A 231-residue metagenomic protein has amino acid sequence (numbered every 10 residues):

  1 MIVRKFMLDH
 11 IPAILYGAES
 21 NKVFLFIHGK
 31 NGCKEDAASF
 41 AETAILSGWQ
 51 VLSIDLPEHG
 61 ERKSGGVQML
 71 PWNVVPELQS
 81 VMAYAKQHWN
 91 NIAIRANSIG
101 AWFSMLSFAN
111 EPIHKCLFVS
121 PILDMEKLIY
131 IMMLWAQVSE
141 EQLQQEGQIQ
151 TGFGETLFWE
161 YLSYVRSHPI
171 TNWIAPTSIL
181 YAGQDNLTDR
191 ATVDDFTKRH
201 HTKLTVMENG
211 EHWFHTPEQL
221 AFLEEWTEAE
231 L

Functional and structural regions predicted by a protein language model:
M1-A18: N-terminal cap/lid segment of alpha/beta-hydrolase-fold proteins
K5, P112-D195, R199-V206, G210-L231: The alpha/beta-hydrolase serine catalytic core
N21-G29: Short beta-strand element of the alpha/beta-hydrolase
K30-E42, A191: The serine-hydrolase catalytic nucleophile loop
A41-S64: Conserved alpha/beta-hydrolase
H59-H88: Catalytic nucleophile-loop/oxyanion-hole region of alpha/beta-hydrolase and closely related hydrolase-like folds
I94-A96, V119: Short beta-strand immediately N-terminal to the catalytic nucleophile in serine-hydrolase-like folds
A96-S104: Gly/Ala-rich beta-loop-alpha elbow adjacent to hydrolase catalytic centers
